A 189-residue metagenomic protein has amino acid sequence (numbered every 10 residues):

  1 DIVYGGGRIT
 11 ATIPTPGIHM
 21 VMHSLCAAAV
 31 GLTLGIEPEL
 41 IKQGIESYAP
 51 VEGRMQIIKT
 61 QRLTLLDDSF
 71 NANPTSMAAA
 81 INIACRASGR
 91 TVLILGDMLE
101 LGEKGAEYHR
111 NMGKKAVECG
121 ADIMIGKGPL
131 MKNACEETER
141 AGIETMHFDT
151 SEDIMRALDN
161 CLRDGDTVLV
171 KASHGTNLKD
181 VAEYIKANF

Functional and structural regions predicted by a protein language model:
I2-Y4: Internal nucleotide-binding/catalytic subdomain
G6, T10, P16-F189: ATP-dependent carboxylate-amine ligase
